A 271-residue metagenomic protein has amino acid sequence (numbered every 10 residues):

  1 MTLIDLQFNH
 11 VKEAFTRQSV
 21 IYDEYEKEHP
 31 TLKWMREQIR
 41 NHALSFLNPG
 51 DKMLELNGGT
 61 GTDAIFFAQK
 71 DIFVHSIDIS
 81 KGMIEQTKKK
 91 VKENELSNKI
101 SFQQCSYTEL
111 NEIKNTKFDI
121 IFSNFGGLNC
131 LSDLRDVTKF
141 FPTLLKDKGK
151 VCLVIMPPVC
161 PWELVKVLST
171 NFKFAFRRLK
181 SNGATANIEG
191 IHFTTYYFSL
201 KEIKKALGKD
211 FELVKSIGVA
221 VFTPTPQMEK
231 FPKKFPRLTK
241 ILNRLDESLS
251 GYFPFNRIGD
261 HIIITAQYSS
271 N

Functional and structural regions predicted by a protein language model:
M1-N48, T62, F66: Conserved class I S-adenosyl-L-methionine
L54, T60-E109: Class I SAM-dependent methyltransferase SAM/SAH-binding core
E112-I120: A short acidic, Gly/Pro-enriched loop at the edge of an enzyme's catalytic core that lines a small-molecule cofactor
I120-L134: A short SAM/SAH-binding and catalytic strip from SAM-dependent methyltransferases
R135-K150: A short glycine-rich, Lys/Arg-flanked "PGG" loop and its adjoining helix->strand segment in the class I
K150-K180: Conserved class I S-adenosyl-L-methionine
A186-E202: Acceptor-substrate binding/catalytic loop of class I
K201, K205, K215-N271: A C-terminal cap/extension of S-adenosyl-L-methionine-dependent methyltransferases that defines the acceptor-substrate
